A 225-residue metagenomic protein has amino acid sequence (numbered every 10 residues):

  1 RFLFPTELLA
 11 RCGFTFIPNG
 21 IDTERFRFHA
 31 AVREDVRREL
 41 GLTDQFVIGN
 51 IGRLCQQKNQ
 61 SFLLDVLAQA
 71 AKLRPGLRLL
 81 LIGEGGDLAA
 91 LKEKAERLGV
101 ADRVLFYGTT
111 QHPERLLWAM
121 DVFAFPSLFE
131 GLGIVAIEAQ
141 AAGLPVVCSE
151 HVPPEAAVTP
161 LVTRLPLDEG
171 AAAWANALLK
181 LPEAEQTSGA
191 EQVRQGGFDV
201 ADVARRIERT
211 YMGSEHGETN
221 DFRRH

Functional and structural regions predicted by a protein language model:
R1-F16, I21-F26: A short, active-site helix/loop in glycosyltransferases that binds the activated sugar's phosphate group
R27-G41: A short helix/loop element that forms part of the nucleotide-sugar donor recognition site in Leloir-type
F46, N50-Q69, G86-K92: A conserved mid-protein helix/loop that constitutes part of the nucleotide-sugar donor-binding site
K92-G108: Nucleotide-activated donor-binding/catalytic signature segment of Leloir-type glycosyltransferases, i.e., the conserved
T109, L128: Aromatic "clamp/platform" in nucleotide-sugar-dependent glycosyltransferases that forms part of the donor/acceptor
A136, P145-S149, P154: Short hydrophobic beta-strand element within catalytic cores of glycosyltransferases and related nucleotide-activated
E155-A184, A201: Change "using UDP/GDP/dTDP sugars" to "using nucleotide sugars
E185-E218: A charged, aromatic-enriched C-terminal amphipathic alpha-helix characteristic of glycosyltransferases across folds
